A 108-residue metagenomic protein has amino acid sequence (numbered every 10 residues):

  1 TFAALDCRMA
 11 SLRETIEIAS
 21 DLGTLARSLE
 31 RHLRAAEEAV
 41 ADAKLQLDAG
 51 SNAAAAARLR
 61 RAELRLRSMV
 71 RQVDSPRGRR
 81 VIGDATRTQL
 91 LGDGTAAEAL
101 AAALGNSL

Functional and structural regions predicted by a protein language model:
T1-L108: Soluble extracellular-acting proteins and domains
